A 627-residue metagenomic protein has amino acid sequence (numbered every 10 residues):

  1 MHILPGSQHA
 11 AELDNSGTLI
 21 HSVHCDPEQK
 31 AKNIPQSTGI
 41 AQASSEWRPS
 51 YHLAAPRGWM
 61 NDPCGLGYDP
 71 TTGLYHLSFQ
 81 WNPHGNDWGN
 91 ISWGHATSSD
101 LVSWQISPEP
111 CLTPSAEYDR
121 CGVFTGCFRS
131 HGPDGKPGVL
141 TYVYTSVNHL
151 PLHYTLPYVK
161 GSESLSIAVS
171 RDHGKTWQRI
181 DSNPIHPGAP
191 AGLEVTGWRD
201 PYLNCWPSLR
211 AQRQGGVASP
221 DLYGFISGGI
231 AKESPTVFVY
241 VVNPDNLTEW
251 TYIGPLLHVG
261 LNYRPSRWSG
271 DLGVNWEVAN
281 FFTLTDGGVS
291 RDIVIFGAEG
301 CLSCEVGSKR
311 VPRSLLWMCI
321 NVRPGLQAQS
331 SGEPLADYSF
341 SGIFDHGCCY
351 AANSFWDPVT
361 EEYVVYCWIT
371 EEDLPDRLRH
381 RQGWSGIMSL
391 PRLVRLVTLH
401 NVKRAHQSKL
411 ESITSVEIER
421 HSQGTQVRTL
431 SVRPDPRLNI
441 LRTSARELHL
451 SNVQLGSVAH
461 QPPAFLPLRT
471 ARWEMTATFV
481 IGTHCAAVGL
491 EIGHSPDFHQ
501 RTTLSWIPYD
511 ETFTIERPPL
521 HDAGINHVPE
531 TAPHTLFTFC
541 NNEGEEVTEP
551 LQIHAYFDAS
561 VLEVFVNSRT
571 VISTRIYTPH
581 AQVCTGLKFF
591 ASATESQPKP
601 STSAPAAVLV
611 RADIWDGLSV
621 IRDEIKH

Functional and structural regions predicted by a protein language model:
P5-G17, I34-A41, G65, G287 (+2 more regions): Beta-rich accessory regions
Q8-G65, G85-D87, S103-G135, G174-G216 (+4 more regions): Surface loop/turn signatures of beta-propeller and other carbohydrate-active proteins
W59, W88-I91, C121, K160 (+10 more regions): Active-site-proximal structural scaffolding
T72-L77, G135-Y144, Q212-G224, G288-V294 (+1 more regions): Entry beta-strands of beta-propeller and related beta-repeat scaffolds
W81-G85, T145-V159, G297-R310, T370-Q382: Short, conserved, GDST-rich strand-edge loop motifs in beta-rich repeat architectures
W93-D100, P157-G174, T236-D245, G307-L326 (+1 more regions): Beta-propeller blade signature
V139-H186: Carboxylate/His-rich catalytic cores and anion/metal-binding grooves
G229-T236, V242, P255-L256: Conserved, charged catalytic cores of large soluble enzymes
